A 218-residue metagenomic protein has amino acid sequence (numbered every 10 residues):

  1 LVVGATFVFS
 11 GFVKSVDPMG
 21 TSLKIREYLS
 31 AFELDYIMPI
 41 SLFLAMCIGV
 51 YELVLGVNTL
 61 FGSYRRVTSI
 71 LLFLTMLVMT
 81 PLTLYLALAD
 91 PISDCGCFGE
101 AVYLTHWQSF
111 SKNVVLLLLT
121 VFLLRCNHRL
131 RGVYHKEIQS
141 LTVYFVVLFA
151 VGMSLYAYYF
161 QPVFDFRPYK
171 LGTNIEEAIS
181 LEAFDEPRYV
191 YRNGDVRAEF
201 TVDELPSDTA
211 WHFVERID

Functional and structural regions predicted by a protein language model:
L1-S15, S41-L82: Functionalized membrane-embedded alpha-helices
V16-T21, A89: Proline-centered turn/helix-capping motifs that create local helix->coil transitions or kinks
S22-M38: Perimembrane loop-to-helix junctions flanking transmembrane segments
E33-Y51, W107, S111: Interfacial helix-start motif at the membrane-water boundary
L60-T68, H128-Q139: Membrane-interface helix-boundary motifs at transmembrane edges
L77-L130: Membrane-embedded alpha-helical segments of integral membrane proteins
V133-F164: Internal/C-terminal transmembrane anchor helices
M153-D218: Membrane-interface segments at or immediately adjacent to transmembrane helices that form the boundary between
